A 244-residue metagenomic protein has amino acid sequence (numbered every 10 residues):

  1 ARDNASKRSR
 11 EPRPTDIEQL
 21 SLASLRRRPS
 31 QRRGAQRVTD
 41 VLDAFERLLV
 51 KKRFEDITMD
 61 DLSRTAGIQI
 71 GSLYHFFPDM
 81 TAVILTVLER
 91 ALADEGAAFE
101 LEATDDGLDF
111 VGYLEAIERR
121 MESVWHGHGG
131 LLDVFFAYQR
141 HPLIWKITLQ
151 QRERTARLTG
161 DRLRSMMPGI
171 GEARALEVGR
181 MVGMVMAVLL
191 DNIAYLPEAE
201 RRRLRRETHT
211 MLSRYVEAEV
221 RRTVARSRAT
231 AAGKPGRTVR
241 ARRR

Functional and structural regions predicted by a protein language model:
A1-Q36, V220-R244: N-terminal intrinsically disordered/low-complexity leader segments
G34-F45, L62, V87-E95: Generic hydrophobic, amphipathic alpha-helix propensity
D40, L48-A82, T86: Helix-turn-helix
A82, T86, E100-H126, V182: Hydrophobic alpha-helical connector segments
I84-A91, F135, Q151: Alpha-helical DNA-contacting segments of helix-turn-helix folds
V111, E115, R119-E122, E153-R164 (+4 more regions): An amphipathic alpha-helix signature
V111-G112, H126-R157: Short secondary-structure transition hinges
F136-A137, W145, M166-L212, E219-R228: Hydrophobic/aromatic-rich alpha-helical bundle segments in the mid-to-C-terminal region
